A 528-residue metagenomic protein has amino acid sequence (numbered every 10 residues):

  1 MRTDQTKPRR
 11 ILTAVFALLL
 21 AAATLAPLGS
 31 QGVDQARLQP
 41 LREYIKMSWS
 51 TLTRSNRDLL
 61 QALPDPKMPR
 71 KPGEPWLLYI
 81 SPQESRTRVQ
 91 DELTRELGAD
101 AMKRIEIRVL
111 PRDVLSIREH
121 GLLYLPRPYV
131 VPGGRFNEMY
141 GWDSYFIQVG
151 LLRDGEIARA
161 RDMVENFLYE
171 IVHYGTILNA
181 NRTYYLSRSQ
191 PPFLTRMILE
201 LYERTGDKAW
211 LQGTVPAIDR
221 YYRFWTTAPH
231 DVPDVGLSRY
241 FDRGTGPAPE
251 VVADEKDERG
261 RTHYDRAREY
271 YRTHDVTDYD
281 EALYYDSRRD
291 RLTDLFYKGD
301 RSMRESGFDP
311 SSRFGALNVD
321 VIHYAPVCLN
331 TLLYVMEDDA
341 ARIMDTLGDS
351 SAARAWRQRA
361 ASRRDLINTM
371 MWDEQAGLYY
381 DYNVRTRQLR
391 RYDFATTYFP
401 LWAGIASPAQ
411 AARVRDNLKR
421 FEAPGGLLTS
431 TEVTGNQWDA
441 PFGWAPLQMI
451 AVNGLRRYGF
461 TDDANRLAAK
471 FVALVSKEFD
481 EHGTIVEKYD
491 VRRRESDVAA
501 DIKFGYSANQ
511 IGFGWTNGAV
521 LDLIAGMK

Functional and structural regions predicted by a protein language model:
T3-V15: Bacterial N-terminal signal peptides that target proteins for export
A14-A23: Bacterial N-terminal signal peptides
P40-E138, D162-N181, V235-A325, D365-G443 (+1 more regions): Extended glycan-interaction surfaces of carbohydrate-active proteins
Y140-E170, T396-S407, Q448-T461: Alpha-helical support elements that line or immediately flank enzyme active sites and cofactor-binding pockets
I171-T214: Aromatic/His-enriched, Gly/Pro-containing loop or helix-boundary segments that lie immediately adjacent to catalytic
L201-Q212, A340-A355, Y458-T461: Inter-helical turn/loop segments and adjacent helix faces that build the functional surface of alpha-helical bundle
D320-L347, P441-M449, G454-Y458, D462: Long, repeat-rich segments with strong aromatic
